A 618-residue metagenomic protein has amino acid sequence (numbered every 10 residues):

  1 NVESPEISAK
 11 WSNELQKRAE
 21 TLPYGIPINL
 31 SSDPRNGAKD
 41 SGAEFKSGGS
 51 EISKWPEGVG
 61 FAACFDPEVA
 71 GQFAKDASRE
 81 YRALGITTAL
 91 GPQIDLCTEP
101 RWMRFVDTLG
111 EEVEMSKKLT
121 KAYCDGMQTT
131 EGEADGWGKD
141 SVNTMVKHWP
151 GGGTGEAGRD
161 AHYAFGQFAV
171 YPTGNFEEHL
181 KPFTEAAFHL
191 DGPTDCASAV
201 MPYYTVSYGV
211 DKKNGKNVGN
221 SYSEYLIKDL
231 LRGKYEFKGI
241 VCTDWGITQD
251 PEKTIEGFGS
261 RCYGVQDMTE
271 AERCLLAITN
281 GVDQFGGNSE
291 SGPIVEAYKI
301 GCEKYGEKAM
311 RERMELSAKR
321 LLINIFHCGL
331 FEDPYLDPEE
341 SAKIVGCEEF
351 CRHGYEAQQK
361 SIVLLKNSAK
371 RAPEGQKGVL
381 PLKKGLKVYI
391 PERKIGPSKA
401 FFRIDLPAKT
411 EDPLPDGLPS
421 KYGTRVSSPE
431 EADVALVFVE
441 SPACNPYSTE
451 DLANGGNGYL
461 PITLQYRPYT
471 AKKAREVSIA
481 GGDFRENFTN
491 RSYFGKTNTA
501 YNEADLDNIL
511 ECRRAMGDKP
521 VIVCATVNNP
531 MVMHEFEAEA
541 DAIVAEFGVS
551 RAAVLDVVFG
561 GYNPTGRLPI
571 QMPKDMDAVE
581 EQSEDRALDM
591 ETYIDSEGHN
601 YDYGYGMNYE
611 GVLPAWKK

Functional and structural regions predicted by a protein language model:
N1-K618: Glycoside hydrolase catalytic-domain context in secreted enzymes
